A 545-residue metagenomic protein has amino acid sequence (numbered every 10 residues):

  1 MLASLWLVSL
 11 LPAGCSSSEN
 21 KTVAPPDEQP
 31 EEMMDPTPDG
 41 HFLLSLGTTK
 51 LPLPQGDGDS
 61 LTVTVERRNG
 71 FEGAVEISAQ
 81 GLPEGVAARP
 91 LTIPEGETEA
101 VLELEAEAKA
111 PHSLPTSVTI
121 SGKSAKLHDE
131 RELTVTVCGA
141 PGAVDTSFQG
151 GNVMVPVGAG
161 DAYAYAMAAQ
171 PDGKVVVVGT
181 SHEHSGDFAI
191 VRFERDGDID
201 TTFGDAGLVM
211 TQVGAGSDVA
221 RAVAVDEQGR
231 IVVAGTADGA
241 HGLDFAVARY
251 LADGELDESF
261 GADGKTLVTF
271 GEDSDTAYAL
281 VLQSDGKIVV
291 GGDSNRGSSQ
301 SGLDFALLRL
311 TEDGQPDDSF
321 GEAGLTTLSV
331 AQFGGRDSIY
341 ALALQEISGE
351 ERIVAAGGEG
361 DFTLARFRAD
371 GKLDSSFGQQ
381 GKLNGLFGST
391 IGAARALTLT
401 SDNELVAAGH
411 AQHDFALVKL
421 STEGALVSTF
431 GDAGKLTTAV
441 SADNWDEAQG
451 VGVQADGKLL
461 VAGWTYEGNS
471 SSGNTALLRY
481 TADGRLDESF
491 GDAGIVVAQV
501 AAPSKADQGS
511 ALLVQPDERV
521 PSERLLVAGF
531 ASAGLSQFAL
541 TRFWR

Functional and structural regions predicted by a protein language model:
M1-W6: Bacterial N-terminal signal peptides that target proteins for export
P12-G14: C-terminal motif of bacterial Sec signal peptides marking the signal peptidase cleavage site
S17-A140: Long beta-sheet-rich domains in secretory-pathway and surface-associated proteins
T37, C138-R545: Extracytoplasmic mature domains of secreted or surface-exposed proteins
